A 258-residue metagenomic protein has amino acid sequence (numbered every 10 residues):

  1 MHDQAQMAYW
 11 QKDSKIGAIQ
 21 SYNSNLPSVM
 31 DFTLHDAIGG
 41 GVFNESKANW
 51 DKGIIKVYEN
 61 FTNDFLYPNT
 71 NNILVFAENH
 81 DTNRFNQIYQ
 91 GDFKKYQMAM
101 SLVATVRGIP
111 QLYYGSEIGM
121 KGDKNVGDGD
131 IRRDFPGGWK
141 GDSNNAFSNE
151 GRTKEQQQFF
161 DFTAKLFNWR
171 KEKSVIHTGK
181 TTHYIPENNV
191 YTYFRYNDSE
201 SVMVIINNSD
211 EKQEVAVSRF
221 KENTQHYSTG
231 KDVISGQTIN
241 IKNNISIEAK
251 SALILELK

Functional and structural regions predicted by a protein language model:
M1-L66, G91-F93, L102, G119-K165 (+5 more regions): Active-site-proximal helices and loops of the catalytic beta/alpha 8
T70-G91: Active-site clefts of carbohydrate-active enzymes
L74-A77, L102-T105, P110-Y114, M120 (+1 more regions): Structural recognition of the beta-strand scaffold that forms the well-ordered cores of secreted hydrolase catalytic
H80, V103, G115-E117, L166 (+1 more regions): Conserved, mostly hydrophobic/aromatic
G179-E200: Surface beta-strand/loop "capping" patches
I205-S209: Asparagine-centered strand-capping/turn motif at beta-strand->loop junctions
F220-G236: Solvent-exposed beta-hairpin/edge-strand motifs
I241-K258: C-terminal beta-strand-rich structural cap/linker in extracellular carbohydrate-active enzymes
